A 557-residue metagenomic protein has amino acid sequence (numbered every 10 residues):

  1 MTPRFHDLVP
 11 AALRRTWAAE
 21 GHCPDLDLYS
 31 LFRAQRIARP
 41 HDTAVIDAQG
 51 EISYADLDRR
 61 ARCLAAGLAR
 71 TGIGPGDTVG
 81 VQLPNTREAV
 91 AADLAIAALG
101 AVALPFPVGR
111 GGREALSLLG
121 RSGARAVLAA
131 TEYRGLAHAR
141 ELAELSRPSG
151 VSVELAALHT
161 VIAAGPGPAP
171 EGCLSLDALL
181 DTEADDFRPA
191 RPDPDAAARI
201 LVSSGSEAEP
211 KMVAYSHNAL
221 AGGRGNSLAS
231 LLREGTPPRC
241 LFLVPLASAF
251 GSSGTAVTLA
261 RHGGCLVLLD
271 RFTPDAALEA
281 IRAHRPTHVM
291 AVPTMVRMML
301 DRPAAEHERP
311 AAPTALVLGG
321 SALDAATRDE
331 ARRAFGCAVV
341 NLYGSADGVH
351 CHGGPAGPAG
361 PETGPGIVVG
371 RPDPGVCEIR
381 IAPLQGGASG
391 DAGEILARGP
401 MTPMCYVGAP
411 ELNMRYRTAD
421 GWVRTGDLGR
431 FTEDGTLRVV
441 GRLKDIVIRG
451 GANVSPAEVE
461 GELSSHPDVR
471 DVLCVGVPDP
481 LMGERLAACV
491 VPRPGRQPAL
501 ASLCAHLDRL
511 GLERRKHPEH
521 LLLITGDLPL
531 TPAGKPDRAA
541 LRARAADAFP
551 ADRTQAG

Functional and structural regions predicted by a protein language model:
P3, H159, L512-A533, R553-A556: AMP-binding/adenylate-forming catalytic domain of the ANL superfamily
H22-D25, Y29-L31, H41-T86, V90-L94 (+3 more regions): Conserved AMP-binding/adenylate-forming core of the ANL superfamily
S53-A55, R191, A198-G225: Conserved AMP-binding A3 loop
T71, A101-S175, P494-R496: Structural core segment of the AMP-binding/adenylate-forming
R110-G120, V127-A129, V289, G399 (+3 more regions): AMP-binding/adenylate-forming catalytic core of the ANL superfamily
A129-L145, V244, F272, P286-E330 (+2 more regions): Adenylate-forming
A221-R239, A247-H288, R302: Conserved AMP-binding/adenylation subdomain of ANL enzymes
L316, L323-L437, L443-I446, V459: Conserved AMP-binding/adenylate-forming
